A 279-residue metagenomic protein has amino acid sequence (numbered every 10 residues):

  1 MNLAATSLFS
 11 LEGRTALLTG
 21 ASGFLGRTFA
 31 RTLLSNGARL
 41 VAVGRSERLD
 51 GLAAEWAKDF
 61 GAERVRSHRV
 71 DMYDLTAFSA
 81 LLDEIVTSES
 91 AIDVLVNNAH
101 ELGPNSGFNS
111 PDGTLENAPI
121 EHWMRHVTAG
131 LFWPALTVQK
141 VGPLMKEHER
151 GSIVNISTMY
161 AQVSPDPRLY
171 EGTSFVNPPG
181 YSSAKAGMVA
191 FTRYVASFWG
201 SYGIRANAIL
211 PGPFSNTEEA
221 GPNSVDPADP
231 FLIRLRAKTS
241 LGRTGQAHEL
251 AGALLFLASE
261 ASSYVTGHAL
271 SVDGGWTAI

Functional and structural regions predicted by a protein language model:
N2-S7, D112, L255, T266-I279: Short C-terminal tail/terminal secondary-structure segment of NAD(P)H-dependent dehydrogenase/reductase domains
T15, S22-G23: Conserved glycine-rich cofactor-binding loop
A38-L52: Conserved glycine-rich Rossmann-like NAD(P)H-binding loop of the short-chain dehydrogenase/reductase
H100, R125-E147, Y160-S164, A196-S197 (+2 more regions): Amphipathic alpha-helical dimer-interface segment in Rossmann-like NAD(P)H-dependent oxidoreductases
S106-M124, P167, N177, A220 (+2 more regions): Substrate-binding pocket helix/loop in short-chain dehydrogenase/reductase
G113-L136, R150, V154, Y181-S183 (+3 more regions): Catalytic Tyr-X3-Lys loop
E116-I120, V154-G187, T192-S201, P213-S215: Catalytic loop of short-chain dehydrogenase/reductase
G200-R205, V265-G267: Short, small/polar-rich loop/turn modules that mediate ligand/substrate recognition or access, typified
